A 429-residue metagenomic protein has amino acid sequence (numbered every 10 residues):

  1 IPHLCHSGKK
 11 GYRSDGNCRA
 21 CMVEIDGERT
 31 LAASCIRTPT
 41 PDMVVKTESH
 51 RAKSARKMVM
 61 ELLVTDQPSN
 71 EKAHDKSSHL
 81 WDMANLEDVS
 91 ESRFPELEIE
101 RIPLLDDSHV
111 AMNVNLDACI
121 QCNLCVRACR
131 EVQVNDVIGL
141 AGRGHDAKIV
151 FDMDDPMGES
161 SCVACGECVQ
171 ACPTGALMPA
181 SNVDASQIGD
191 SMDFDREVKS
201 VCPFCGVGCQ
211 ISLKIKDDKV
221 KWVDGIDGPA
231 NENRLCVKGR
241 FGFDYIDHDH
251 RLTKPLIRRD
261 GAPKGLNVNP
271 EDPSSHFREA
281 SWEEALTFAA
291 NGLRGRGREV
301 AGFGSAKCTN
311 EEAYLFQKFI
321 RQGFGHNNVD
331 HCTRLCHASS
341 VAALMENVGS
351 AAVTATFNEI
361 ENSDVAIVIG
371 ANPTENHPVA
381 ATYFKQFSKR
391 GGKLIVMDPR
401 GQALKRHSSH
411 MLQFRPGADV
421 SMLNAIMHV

Functional and structural regions predicted by a protein language model:
I1-P41, S54-A55: N-terminal cofactor/phosphate-binding cores enriched in small/glycine residues, especially glycine-rich loops such as
E24-G27, M43-H428: N-terminal export/assembly segments and adjacent metallocofactor-ligating motifs of anaerobic energy-metabolism
